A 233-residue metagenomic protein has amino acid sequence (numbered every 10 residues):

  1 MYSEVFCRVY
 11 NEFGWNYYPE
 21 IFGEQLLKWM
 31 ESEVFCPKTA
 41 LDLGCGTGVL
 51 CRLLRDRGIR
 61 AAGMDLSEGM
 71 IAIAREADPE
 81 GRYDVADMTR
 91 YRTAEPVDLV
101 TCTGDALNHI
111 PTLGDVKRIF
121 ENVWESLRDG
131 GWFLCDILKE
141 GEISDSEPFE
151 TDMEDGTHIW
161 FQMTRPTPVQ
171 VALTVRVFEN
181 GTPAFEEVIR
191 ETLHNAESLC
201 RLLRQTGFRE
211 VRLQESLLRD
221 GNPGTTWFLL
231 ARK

Functional and structural regions predicted by a protein language model:
M1-F35: Conserved class I S-adenosyl-L-methionine
P37-G44: Conserved class I S-adenosyl-L-methionine
G48-R90: Class I SAM-dependent methyltransferase SAM/SAH-binding core
R92-L99: A short acidic, Gly/Pro-enriched loop at the edge of an enzyme's catalytic core that lines a small-molecule cofactor
K117-D129: A short glycine-rich, Lys/Arg-flanked "PGG" loop and its adjoining helix->strand segment in the class I
L134-L202: SAM-dependent methyltransferase
V188-T192, R209-L218: Conserved S-adenosyl-L-methionine
P223-K233: Core SAM-dependent methyltransferase catalytic element
